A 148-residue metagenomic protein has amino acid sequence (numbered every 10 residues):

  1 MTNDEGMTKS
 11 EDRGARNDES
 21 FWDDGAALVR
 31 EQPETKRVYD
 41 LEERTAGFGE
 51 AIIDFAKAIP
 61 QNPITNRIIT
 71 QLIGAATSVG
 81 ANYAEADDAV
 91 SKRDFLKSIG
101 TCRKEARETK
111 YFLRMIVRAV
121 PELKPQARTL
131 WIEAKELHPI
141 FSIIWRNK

Functional and structural regions predicted by a protein language model:
M1-K148: Amphipathic alpha-helical assembly/interaction segments
